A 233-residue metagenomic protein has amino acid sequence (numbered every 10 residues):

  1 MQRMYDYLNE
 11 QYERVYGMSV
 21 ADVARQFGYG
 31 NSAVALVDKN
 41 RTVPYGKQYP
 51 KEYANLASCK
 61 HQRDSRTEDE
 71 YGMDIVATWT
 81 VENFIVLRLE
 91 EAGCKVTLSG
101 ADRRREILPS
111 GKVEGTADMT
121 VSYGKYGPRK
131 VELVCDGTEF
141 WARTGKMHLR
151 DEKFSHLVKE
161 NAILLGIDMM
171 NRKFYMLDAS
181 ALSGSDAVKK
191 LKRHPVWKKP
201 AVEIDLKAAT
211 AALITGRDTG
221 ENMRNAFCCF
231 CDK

Functional and structural regions predicted by a protein language model:
M1-G93: Interdomain/boundary linker segments immediately adjacent to catalytic/signaling cores
M1-Q11, H156, L165-I167, P195: Short, positively charged
Y71-I75, V86-S122: A short acidic/basic microdomain associated with nuclease active sites
T97-S99, K130-E132, L164-D168: A structural signal for short, well-ordered beta-strand segments and their strand-loop junctions that often border
A117-F140: Conserved catalytic cores of phosphodiester-cleaving nucleases, focusing on short active-site segments
C135-E160: Mg2+/Mn2+-dependent nuclease catalytic core
H156-G184: Nucleic-acid nuclease catalytic cores
A179-K233: Intrinsically disordered, low-complexity terminal regions enriched in charged/polar residues
